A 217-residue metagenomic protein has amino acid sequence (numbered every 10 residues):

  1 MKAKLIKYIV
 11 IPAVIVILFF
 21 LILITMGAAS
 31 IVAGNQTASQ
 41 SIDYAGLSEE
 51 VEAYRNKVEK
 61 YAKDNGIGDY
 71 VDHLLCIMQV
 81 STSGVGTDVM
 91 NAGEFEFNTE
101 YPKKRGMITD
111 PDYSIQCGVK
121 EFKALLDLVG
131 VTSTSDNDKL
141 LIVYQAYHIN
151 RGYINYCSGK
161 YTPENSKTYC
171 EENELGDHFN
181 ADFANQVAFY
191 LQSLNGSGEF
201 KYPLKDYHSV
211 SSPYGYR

Functional and structural regions predicted by a protein language model:
M1-L18: N-terminal Sec-pathway targeting helices
K2, A13, I24-V32, Y44-V51 (+3 more regions): Non-catalytic cell-wall polysaccharide-engagement segments
I6-K7, V32-A33, T37: Hydrophobic membrane-targeting and insertion signals
V16-I22, I77, V210: Residue-level preference for non-acidic, small/hydrophobic
T37-A38, K57-V58, A62, D72-R105 (+2 more regions): Cell-wall polysaccharide-cleaving catalytic domain and substrate-binding groove, primarily in peptidoglycan/chitin
D43-Y44, N56: Terminal targeting/leader modules
Y61-G66, S133-T134: Helix-boundary and loop/linker segments of multi-pass membrane transporters
I67-H73, K139-L140: Loop/turn elements at helix/coil->beta-strand transitions in domains of secreted/extracellular proteins
